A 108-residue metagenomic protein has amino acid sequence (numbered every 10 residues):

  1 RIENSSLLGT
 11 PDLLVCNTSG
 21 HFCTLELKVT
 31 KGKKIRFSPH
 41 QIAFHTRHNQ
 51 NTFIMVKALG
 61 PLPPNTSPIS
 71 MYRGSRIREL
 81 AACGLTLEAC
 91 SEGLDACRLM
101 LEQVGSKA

Functional and structural regions predicted by a protein language model:
R1, E26, I54-V56: Structural signal for conserved beta-strand scaffold positions within catalytic alpha/beta enzyme cores
R1-S19: Active-site metal-binding core of divalent-cation-utilizing nuclease and nuclease-like domains
N4-S5, S75-R78, L94: Domain-start "cap" segments at the beginnings of catalytic or binding domains
S5-L7, K31-I35, G60-L62: Acidic, metal-coordinating catalytic cores used for nucleic-acid/nucleotide bond scission and strand-transfer chemistry
L13-V15, G20-K31: Conserved catalytic cores of phosphodiester-cleaving nucleases, focusing on short active-site segments
T30-N49: Mg2+/Mn2+-dependent nuclease catalytic core
T46-I77: Nucleic-acid nuclease catalytic cores
A82-A108: Charged phosphate-binding loop/patch that engages nucleotide di/tri-phosphates or the phosphate backbone of nucleic
